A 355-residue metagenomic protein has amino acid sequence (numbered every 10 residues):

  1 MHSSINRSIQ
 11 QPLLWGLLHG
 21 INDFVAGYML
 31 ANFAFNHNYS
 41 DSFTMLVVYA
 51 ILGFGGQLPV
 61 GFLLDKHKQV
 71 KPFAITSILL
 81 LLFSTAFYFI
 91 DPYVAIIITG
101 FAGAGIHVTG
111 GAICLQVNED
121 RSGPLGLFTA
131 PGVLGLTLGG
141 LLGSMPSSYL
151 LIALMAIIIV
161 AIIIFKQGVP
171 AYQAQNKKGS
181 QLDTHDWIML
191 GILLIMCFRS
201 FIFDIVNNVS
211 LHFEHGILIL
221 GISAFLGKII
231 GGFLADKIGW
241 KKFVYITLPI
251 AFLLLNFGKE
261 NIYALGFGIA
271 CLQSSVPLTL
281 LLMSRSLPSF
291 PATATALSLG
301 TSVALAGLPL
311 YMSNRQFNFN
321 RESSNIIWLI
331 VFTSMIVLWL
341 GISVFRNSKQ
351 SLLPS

Functional and structural regions predicted by a protein language model:
S3-A50, R199-L211, V276, P309-Y311: Helix-loop boundary and gating motifs at the non-cytosolic
A26-A31, L182-K228: Extracytoplasmic gate region of multi-pass secondary transporters
F43-L64, L218-I230: Central cavity-lining transmembrane alpha-helices of secondary-active solute carriers, predominantly the Major
D65-I78, D236-P249: Cytoplasmic membrane-interface "Motif A"-like loop-to-helix N-cap segments of 12-TM Major Facilitator Superfamily
A104-E119, Q273-S289, A296: Intracellular juxtamembrane helix-capping segments at the cytosolic ends of symmetry-related transmembrane helices
S148-G168, E322-S343: Symmetry-related core transmembrane helices of the 12-TM Major Facilitator Superfamily/SLC fold
K241-T279: C-terminal transmembrane helical hairpin of 12-TM major facilitator-type secondary transporters
P288-S323: A late C-terminal transmembrane helix in Major Facilitator Superfamily
